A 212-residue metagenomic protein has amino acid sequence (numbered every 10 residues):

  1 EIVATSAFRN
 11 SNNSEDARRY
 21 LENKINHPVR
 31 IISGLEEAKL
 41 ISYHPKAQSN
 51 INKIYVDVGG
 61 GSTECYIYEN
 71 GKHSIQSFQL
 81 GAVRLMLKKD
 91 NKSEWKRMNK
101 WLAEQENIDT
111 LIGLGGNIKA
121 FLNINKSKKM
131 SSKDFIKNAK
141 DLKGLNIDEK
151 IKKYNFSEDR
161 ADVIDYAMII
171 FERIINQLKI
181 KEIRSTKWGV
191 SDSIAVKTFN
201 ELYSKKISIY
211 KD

Functional and structural regions predicted by a protein language model:
I2-N52, I67-D212: Helical "lid/coupling" subdomains associated with nucleotide-phosphate turnover
V58: Active-site-adjacent helix-turn-beta-strand microarchitecture at beta-sheet edges that either contains or buttresses
G61-I67: Acidic, divalent-metal-coordinating active-site segment for phosphoryl/phosphodiester hydrolysis, typified by short
